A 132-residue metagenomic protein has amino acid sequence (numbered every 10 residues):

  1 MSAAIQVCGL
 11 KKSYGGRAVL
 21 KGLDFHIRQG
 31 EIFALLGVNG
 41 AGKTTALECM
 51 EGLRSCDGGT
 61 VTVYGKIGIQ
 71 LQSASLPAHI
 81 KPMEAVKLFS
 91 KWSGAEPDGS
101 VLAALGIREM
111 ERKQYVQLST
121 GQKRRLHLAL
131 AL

Functional and structural regions predicted by a protein language model:
I5, L20-G22: Conserved structural motif at the start of ABC-family nucleotide-binding domains
F33-L35, L47: Short hydrophobic beta-strand immediately N-terminal to the Walker A/P-loop
V38-G42: Walker A (P-loop) phosphate-binding loop of ABC-type ATPase nucleotide-binding domains
E51: Helix-to-loop junction immediately C-terminal to a conserved catalytic motif
S73, A78-W92: Q-loop/switch helix immediately C-terminal to the Walker
K87, E96-M110: Conserved ABC ATPase "signature" region
Q114-S119: Conserved ABC ATPase signature
L128: Hydrophobic anchor residue at the start of the ABC signature
